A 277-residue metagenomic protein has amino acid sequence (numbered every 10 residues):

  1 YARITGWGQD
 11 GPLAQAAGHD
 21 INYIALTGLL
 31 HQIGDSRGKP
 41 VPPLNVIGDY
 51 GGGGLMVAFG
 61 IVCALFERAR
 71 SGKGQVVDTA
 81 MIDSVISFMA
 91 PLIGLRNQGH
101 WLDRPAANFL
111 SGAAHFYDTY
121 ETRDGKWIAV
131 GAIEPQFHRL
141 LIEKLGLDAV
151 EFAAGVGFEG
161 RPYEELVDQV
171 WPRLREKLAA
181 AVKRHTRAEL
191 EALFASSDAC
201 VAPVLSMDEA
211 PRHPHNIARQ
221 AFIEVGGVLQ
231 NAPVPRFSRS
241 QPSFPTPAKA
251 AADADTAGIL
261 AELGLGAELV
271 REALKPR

Functional and structural regions predicted by a protein language model:
A2-I133: Active-site-adjacent "lid/gating" segments in soluble enzymes
R96-A106, L145, A153-V156, H213-V225: Short, surface-exposed loop/helix-turn segments at secondary-structure junctions that function as lids/hinges flanking
R104-G112, D118-T119, V170, V225-V228 (+1 more regions): Short Gly/Pro-enriched turn/cap motifs at secondary-structure boundaries
F116-S197, V201: Aromatic-enriched alpha-helical interface/lid elements that frame and gate functional surfaces
F152-Q169, L205-P214, V228, L269-R277: Short linear loop/turn motifs
A195-P245: A glycine-rich dinucleotide-binding beta-alpha-beta segment and adjacent secondary-structure elements that constitute
V225-K275: Flexible, small-/acidic-enriched active-site or ligand-binding loops
